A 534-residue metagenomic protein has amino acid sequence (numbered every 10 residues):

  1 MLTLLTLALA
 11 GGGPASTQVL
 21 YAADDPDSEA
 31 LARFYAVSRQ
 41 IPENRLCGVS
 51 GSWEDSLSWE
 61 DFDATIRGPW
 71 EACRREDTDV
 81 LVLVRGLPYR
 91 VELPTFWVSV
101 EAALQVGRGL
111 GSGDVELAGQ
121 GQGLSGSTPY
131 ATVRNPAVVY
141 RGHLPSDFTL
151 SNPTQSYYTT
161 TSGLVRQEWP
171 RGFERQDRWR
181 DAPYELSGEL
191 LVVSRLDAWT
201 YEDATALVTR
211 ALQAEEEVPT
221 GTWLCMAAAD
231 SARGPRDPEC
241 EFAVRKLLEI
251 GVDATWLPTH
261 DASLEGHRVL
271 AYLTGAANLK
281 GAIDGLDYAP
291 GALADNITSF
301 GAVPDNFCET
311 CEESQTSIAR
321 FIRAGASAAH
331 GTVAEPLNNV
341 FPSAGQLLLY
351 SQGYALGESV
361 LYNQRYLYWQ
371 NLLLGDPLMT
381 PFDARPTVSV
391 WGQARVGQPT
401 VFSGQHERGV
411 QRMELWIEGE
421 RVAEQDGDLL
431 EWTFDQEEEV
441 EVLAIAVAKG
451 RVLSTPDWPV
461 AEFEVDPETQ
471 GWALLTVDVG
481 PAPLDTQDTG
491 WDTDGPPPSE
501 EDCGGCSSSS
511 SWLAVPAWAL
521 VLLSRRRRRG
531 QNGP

Functional and structural regions predicted by a protein language model:
M1-A10, V515-A519: Sec-dependent N-terminal signal peptides
L9-G12, G490-W491: Boundary/junction segments of secreted and surface-exposed precursor proteins
G11-V401: Cysteine-dependent hydrolase recognition
G392-A482: Long, low-complexity serine/threonine/glycine- and acidic-rich segments characteristic of extracellular
D478-D494, C503-S508: Intrinsically disordered, low-complexity serine/threonine-rich repeat tracts
P498-E500: Immediate flanking context of iron-sulfur cluster ligation sites
S511-R528: A cross-kingdom C-terminal cell-surface attachment/processing module
G530-P534: Cytoplasmic C-terminal tails of single-pass
